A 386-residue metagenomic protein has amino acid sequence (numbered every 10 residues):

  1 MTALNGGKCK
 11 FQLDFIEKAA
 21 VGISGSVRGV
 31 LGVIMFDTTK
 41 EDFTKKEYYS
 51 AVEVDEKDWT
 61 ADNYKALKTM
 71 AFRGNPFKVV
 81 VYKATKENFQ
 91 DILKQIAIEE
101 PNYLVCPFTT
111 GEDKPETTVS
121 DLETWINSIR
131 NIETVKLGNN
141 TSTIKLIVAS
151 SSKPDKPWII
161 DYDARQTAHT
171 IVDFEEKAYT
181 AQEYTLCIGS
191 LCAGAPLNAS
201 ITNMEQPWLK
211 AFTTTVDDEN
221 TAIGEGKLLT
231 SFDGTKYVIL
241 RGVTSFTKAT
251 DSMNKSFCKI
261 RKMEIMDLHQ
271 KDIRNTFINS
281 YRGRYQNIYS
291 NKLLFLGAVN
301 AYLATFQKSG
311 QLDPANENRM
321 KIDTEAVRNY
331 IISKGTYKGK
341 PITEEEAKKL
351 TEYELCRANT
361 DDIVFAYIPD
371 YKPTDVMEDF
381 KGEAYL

Functional and structural regions predicted by a protein language model:
M1-K68, G74-N75, K227, S231-L386: Structured, hydrophobic secondary-structure cores that serve as assembly/anchoring elements
D37-T38, E112-T118, E133-N140, E219-A222 (+2 more regions): Intrinsically disordered, low-complexity coil segments
Y64-N203: Extracellular Cys-Trp
Y162-Y285: Extended basic-aromatic, gly/pro-enriched interface segments that bind polyanionic ligands
